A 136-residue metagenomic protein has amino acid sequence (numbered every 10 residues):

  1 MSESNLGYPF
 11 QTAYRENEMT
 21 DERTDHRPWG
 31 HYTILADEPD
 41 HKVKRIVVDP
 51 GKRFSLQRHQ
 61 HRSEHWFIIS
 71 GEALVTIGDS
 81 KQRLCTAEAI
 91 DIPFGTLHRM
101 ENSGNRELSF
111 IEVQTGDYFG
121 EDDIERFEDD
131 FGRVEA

Functional and structural regions predicted by a protein language model:
T20-H26, R99-A136: Double-stranded beta-helix
D21-R58, R62-S63: A short glycine-rich, His/Asp/Glu-containing loop-to-beta-strand
S55-L56, V75-T76, I92, H98-G104 (+1 more regions): Short beta-strand His + acidic residue motifs that chelate non-heme Fe in jelly-roll/DSBH and cupin folds
H61-L74, G78: Glycine- and acidic-residue-biased ligand/ion/polar-headgroup-sensing regions
D79-L97: Short acidic-glycine-tyrosine-enriched beta hairpin
